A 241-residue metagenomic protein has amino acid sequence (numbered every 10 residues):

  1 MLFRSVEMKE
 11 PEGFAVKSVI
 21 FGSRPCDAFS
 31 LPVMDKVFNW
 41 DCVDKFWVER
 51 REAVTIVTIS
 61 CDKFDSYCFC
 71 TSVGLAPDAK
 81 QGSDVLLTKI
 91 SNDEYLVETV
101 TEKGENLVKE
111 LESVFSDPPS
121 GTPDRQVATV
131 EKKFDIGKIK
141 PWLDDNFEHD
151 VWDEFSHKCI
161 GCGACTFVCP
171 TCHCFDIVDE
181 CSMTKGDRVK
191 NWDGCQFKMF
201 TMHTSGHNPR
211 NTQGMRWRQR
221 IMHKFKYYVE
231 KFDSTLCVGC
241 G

Functional and structural regions predicted by a protein language model:
S5-G13: A short acidic-Thr-Gly-centered motif at the start of a beta-strand
G13-S18, E148-G163, K224-V238: Immediate flanking context of iron-sulfur cluster ligation sites
K17-S23, V33: Accessory substrate-recognition/RNA-binding modules or partner subunits associated with SAM-dependent
C26: Extended, charge-enriched "interface" segments that sit outside catalytic cores
F29-F197: Catalytic cores of enzyme domains
W142, Q219-Y228: Sequence context of c-type cytochrome heme-c attachment sites
A164-C181, F197-M222, D233-G241: Iron-sulfur cluster-binding cysteine motifs and their immediate structural context in ferredoxin-like electron-transfer
